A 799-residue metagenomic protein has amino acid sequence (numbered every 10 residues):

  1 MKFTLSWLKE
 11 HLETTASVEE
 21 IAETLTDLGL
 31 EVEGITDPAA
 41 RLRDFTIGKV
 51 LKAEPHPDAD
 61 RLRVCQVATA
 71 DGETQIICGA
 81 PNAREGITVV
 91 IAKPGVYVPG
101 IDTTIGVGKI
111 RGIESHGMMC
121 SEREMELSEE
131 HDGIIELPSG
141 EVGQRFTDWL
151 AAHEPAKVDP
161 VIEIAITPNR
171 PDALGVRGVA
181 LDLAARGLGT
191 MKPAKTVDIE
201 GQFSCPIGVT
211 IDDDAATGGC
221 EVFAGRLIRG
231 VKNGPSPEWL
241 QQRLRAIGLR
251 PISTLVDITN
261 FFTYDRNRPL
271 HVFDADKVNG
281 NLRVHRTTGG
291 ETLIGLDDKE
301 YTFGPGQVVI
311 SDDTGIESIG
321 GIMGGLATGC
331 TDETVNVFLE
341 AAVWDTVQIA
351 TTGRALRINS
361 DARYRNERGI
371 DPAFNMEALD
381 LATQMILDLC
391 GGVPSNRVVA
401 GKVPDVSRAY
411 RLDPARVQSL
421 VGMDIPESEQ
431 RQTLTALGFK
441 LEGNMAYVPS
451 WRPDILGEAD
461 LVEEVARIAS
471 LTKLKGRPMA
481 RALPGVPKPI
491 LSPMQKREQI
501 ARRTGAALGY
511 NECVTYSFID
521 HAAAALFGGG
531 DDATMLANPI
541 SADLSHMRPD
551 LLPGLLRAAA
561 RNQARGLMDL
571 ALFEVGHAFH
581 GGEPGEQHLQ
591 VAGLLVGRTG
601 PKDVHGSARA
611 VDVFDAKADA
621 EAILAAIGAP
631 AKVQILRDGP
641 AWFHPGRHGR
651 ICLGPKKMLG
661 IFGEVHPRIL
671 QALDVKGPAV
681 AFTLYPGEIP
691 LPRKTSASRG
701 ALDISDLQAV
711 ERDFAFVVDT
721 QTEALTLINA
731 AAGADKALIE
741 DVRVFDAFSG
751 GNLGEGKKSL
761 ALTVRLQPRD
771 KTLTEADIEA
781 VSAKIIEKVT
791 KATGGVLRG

Functional and structural regions predicted by a protein language model:
M1-F203, F338, R357, D361 (+4 more regions): Phosphate-backbone binding interfaces of nucleic-acid-interacting proteins
K2, E19-E20, D27, A436-G438 (+2 more regions): A carboxyl-terminal module marker
L5, E23, L28, R63 (+2 more regions): Glycine/proline-enriched, intrinsically flexible loops and inter-domain linkers
A39-R43, I199-G201, L483-V486, T515-D532 (+2 more regions): Beta-rich nucleic-acid/ligand-interaction surfaces
I47-I77, Q241-Q242, T259-G329: Conserved mixed alpha/beta core segments that line enzyme active sites in large multi-domain catalysts
R111-E126, E130-E136, G143, W149 (+7 more regions): Mobile "lid/hinge" segments at catalytic clefts and subdomain interfaces of large enzymes
L183, G187-D214, C390-V417, D424 (+1 more regions): Terminal amphipathic helices with adjacent charged low-complexity linkers/tails
Y410-F573, R765-Q767, D777-G799: Extended, well-folded interaction surfaces typified by the phenylalanyl-tRNA synthetase beta subunit core
